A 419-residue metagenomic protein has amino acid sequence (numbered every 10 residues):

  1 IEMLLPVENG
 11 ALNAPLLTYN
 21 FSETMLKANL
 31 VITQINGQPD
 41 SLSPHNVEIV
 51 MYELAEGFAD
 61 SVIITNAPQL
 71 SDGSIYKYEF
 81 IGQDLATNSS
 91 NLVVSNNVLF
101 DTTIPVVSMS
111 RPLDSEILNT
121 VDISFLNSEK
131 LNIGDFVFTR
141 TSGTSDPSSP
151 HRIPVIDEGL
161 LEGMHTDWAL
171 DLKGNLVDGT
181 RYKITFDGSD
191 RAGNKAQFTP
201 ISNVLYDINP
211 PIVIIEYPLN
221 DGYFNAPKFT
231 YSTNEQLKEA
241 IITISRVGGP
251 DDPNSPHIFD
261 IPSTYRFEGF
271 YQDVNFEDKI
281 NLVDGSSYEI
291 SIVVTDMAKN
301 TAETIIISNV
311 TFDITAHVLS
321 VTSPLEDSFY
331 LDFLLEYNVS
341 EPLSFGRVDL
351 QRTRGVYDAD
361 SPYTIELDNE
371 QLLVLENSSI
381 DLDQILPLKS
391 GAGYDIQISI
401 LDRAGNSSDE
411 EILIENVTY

Functional and structural regions predicted by a protein language model:
I1-A11, S108-L118, I214-Y223, S320-F329: Short, solvent-exposed loop/edge segments of extracellular or virion-exposed proteins
E2, D84, V94-S108, D190 (+5 more regions): Flexible, low-complexity linkers/stalks enriched in Thr/Pro that connect modular domains
N13-L17, N119-I123, N225-F229, L331-L335: Structural beta-strand segments of beta-rich domains
Y19-M25, D84, L126-L131, D190 (+4 more regions): Extracellular acidic, Ser/Thr/Pro-rich low-complexity tracts
S41-E56, S148-E162, N254-F267, A359-V374: Solvent-exposed serine/threonine-rich low-complexity stretches and specific carbohydrate-binding patches
N66-I75, K173-R181, D278-S287, Q384-G393: Surface-exposed, short loops/turns at beta-strand junctions within beta-sandwich domains
F80-G82, F186-G188, I292-V294, I398-I400: Conserved structural position at the C-terminal beta-strand of extracellular beta-sandwich adhesion modules
S89-N91, K195-Q197, T301-E303, S407-D409: A structural signal for beta-strand boundary/capping segments at domain termini and interdomain linkers
